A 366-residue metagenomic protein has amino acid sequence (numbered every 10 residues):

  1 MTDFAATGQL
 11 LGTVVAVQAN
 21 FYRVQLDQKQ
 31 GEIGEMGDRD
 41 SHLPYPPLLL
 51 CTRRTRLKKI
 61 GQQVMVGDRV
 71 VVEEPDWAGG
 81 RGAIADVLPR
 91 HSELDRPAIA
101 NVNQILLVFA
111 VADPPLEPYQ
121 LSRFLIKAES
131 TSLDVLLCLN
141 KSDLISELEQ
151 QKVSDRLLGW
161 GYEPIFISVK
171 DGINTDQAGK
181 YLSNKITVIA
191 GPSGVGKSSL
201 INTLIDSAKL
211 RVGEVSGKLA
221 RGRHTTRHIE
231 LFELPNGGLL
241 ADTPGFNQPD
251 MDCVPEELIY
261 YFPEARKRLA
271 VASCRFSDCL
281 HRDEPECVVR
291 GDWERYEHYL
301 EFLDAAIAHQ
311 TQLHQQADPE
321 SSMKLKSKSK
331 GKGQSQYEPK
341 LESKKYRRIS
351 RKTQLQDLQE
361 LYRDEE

Functional and structural regions predicted by a protein language model:
M1-E117, R351-E366: N-terminal accessory targeting/assembly segments
D3-G8, G61-V66, E74, P89-L94 (+3 more regions): Helix-rich effector regions associated with P-loop NTPase G domains
Q104-I105, P118-F166, W293-A305, H309: Charged, amphipathic alpha-helical linker segments immediately N-terminal to NTP-binding catalytic cores
V111-A112, K141-S142, V169, T243-F246: Conserved Walker B
P115, I145-S146, I173, N247-P249: Catalytic P-loop NTPase motifs of RecA-like helicase/translocase cores
D143-V195: Canonical P-loop GTPase G-domain recognition
S198-G213: A conserved segment at the C-terminal end of the G1
